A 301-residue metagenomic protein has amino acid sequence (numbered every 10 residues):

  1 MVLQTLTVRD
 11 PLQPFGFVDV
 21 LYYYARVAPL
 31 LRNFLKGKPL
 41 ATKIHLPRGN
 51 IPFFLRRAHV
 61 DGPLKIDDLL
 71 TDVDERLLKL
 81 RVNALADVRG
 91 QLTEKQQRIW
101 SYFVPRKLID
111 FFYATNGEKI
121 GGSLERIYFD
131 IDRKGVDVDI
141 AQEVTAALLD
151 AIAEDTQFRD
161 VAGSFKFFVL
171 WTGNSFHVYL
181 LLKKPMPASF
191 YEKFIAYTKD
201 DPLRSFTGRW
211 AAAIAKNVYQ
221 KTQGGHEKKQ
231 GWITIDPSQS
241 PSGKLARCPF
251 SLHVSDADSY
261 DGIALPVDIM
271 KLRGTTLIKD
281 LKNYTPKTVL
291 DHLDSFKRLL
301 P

Functional and structural regions predicted by a protein language model:
M1-E125, A188, Q223-S259, I269-G274 (+1 more regions): DNA replication initiation on ssDNA origins
G121-D139: Short glycine-/aliphatic-rich beta-strand segments at the starts of folded cytosolic domains
L124-F129, S164-I195, L245-P249: Histidine-centered divalent-metal-coordination microenvironment in nucleic-acid enzymes
K134-Q142, A196-D200: Short, charged/polar micro-motifs that form catalytic or ligand-binding hotspots
V138-F158: A short, contiguous, amphipathic alpha-helix enriched in charged residues
R159-G173, T222-E227: Short, glycine/acidic-rich hinge or "gate" loops at secondary-structure transitions that mediate conformational
I195-R209, D236-S240, R247: C-terminal, helix-dominated tail/subdomain
D200-G208, A212, K216, Q220 (+1 more regions): Long, charge-rich alpha-helical interaction segments
